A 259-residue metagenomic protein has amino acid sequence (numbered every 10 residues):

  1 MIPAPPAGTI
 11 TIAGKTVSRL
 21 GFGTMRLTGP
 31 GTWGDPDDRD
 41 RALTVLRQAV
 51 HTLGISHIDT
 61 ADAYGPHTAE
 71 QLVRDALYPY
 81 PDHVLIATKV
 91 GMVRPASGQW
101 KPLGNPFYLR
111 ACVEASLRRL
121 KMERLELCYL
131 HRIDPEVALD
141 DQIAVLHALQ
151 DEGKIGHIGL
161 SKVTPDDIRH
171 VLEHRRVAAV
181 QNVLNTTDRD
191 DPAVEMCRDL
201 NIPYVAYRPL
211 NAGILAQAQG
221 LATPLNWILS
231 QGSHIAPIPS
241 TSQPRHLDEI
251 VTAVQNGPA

Functional and structural regions predicted by a protein language model:
M1-V84, A212: N-terminal binding-site loop/beta-alpha segment at the start of enzyme catalytic domains that lines or forms
I2-A4, I133-A259: Beta/alpha (TIM)-barrel catalytic core signal, keyed to glycine-rich beta->alpha loops juxtaposed to Asp/Glu that bind
T11-T16, H51-T52, R74-L85, L117-K121 (+3 more regions): Acidic (Asp/Glu)-rich catalytic clusters
R26-D40, P95-R110, H131, E136: Active-site mouth loops of central-metabolism enzymes
D35-H51, P102-K121, D141, T164-H170: Short, acidic/polar
T52-I55, M122-L125, I155, V177 (+1 more regions): A structural motif
H83-A96, K162: A short, structured active-site edge motif that brings together acidic residues
L117-P135, H234: Active-site groove signature of glycoside hydrolases
